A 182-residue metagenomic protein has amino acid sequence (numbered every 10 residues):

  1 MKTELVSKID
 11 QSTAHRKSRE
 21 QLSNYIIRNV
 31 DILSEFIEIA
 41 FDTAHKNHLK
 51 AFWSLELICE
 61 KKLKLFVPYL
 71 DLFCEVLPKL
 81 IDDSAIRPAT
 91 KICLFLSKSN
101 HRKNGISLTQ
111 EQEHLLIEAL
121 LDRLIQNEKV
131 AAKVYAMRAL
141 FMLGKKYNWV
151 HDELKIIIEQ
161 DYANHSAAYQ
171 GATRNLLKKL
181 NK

Functional and structural regions predicted by a protein language model:
M1-K182: Alpha-helical scaffold domains
